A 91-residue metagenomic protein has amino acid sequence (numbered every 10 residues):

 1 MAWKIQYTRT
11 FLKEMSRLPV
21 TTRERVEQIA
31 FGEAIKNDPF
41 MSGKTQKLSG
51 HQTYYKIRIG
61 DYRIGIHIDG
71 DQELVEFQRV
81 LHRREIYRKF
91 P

Functional and structural regions predicted by a protein language model:
M1-A30: Arg/Lys-rich, positively charged N-terminal/basic patches that mediate binding to nucleic acids
A2, S16, I59-Y62, H67-P91: Enriched for short, Lys/Arg-rich terminal
T8-T10, H51, Q78-R83: Generic beta-structure capping elements
K13, I35-K36, F40-G43, L81 (+1 more regions): Residue-level signal for pocket-adjacent positions within structured domains
G32-I57: A short, surface-exposed loop/turn module that caps and links secondary-structure elements
